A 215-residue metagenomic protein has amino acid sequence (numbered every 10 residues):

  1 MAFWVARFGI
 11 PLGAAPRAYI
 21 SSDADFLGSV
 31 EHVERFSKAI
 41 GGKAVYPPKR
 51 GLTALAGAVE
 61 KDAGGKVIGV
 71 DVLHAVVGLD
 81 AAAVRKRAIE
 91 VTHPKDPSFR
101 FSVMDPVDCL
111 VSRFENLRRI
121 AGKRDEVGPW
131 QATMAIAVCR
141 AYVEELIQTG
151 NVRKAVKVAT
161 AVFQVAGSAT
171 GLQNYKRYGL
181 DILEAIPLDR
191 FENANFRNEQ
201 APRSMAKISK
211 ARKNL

Functional and structural regions predicted by a protein language model:
M1-L215: Compositionally biased terminal segments of proteins
